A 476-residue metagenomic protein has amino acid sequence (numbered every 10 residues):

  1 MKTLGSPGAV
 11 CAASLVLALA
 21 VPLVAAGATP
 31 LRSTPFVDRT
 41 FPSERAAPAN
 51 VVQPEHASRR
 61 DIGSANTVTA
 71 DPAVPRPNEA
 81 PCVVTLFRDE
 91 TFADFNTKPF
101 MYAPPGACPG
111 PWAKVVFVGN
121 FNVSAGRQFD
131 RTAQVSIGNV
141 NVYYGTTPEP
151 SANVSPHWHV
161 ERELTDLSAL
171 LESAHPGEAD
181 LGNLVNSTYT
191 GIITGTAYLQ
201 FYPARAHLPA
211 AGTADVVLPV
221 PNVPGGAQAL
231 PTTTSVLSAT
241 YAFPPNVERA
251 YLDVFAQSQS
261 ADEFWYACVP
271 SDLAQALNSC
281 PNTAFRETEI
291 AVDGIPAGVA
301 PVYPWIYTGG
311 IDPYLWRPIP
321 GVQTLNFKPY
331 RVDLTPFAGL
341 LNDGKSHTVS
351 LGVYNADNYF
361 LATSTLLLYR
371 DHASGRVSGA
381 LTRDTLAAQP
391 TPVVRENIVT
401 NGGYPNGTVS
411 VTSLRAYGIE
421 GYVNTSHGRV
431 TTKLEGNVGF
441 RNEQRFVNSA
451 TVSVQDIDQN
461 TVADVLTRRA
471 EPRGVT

Functional and structural regions predicted by a protein language model:
M1-A13: Bacterial N-terminal signal peptides that target proteins for export
C11-P22: Bacterial N-terminal signal peptides
L23-S33: Signal peptide processing junction and immediate N-terminal pro/mature segment of secreted/exported proteins
L31-P75, E79-R88, T97-P99, A103-C108 (+5 more regions): Beta-strand-rich ligand-recognition modules
A93-G106, P231-Y241: Short beta-strands within extracellular/lumenal beta-sheet-rich domains
A107-V116, F243-Y251: Extended extracellular/luminal ectodomain segments enriched in beta-structured repeat modules
A210-D262: A structural/positional concept
A211-T234, S374-N442: Compositionally biased low-complexity segments at domain edges in trafficked proteins and select soluble regulators
